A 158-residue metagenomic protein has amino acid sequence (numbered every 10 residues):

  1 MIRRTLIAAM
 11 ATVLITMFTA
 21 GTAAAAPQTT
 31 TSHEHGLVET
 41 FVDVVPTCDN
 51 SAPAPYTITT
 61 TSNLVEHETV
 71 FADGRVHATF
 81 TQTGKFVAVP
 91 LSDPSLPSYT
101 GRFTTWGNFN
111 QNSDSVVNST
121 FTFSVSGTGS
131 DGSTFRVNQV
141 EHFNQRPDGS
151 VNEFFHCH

Functional and structural regions predicted by a protein language model:
M1-A25: Secretory targeting and sorting signals
A26-H158: Beta-strand-enriched cores of mature, soluble protein domains
